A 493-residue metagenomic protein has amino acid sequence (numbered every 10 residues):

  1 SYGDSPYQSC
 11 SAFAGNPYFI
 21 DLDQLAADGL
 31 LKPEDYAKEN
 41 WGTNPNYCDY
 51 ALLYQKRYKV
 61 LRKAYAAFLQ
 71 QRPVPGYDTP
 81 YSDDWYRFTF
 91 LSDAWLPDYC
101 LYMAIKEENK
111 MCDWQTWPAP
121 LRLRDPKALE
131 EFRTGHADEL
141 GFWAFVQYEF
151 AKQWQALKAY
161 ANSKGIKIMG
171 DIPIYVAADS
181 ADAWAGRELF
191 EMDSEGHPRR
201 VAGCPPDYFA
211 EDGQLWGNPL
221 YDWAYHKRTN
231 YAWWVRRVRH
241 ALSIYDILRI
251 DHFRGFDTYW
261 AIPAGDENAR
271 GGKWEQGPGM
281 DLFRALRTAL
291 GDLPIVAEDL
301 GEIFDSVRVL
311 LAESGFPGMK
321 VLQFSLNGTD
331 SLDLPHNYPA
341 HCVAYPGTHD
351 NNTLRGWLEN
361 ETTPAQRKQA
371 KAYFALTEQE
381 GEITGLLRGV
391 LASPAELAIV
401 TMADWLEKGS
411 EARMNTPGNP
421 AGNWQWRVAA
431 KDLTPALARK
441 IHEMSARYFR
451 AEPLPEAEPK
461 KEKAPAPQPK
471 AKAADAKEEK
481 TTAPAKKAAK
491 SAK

Functional and structural regions predicted by a protein language model:
S1-R187: Acidic/aromatic-lined carbohydrate-recognition and catalytic surfaces of CAZymes acting on diverse glycans
S5-P33, A183-Y208, G272-L282, F316-L326: Acidic, His- and aromatic-enriched active-site or binding-groove loops in soluble protein domains that engage sugars
N44-A51, T134-E149, G213-A232, E267-E275 (+2 more regions): The substrate-binding groove and active-site-proximal loops of carbohydrate-active enzymes, especially glycoside
P73-Y77, Y81-D84, L189, P205 (+1 more regions): Conserved alpha/beta catalytic core and glycan-binding cleft of carbohydrate-active enzymes
P80, Y86, P97, K167-A232 (+4 more regions): Substrate-binding/active-site clefts of carbohydrate-active enzymes
Y102, A161, D171, I250 (+3 more regions): Conserved, mostly hydrophobic/aromatic
F150-Y160, T229-F316: Active-site neighborhood of glycoside hydrolase catalytic domains
P459-K493: Intrinsically disordered, polybasic Lys/Arg-rich low-complexity tracts
